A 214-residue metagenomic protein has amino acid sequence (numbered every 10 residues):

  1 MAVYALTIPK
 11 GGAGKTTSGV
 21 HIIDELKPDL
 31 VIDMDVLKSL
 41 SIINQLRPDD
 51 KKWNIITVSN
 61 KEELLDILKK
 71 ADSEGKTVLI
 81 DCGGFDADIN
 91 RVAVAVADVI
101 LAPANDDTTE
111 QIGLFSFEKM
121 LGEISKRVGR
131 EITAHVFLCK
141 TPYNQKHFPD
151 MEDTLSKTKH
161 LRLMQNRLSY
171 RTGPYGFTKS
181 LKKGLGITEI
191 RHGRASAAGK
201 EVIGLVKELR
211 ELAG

Functional and structural regions predicted by a protein language model:
M1-L26: Walker A (P-loop) phosphate-binding motif
P28-I42: Short beta-strand-centered segment that lines the nucleotide-binding/catalytic pocket of NTP-utilizing
L30-V31, I80, A102, V136-L138: Structural beta-sheet core signal
D72-N90: Switch II (G3) loop of P-loop NTPases
I89-T108: Inter-motif core of Ras-like GTPase G domains
L114-V128: Conserved C-terminal guanine-recognition region of P-loop GTPase G domains, centered on the G4
P142-Q145, E152-T188: Beta-strand-loop-alpha "switch" segments that mediate conformational coupling across diverse proteins
L185-G214: NTP-binding/hydrolysis catalytic cores, primarily Walker-type P-loop NTPases
